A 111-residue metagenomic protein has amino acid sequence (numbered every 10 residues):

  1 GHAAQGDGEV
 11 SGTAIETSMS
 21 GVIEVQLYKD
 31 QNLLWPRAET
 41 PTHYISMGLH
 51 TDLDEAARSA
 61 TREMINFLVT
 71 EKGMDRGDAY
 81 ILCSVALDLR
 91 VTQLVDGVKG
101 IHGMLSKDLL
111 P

Functional and structural regions predicted by a protein language model:
G1-H2, Q93-V95: Short, Lys/Arg- and Gly-enriched loop/turn segments at beta-strand edges
G1-L53: Conserved mixed alpha/beta catalytic, RNA-binding, or beta-rich assembly cores of soluble enzyme, regulatory
Y28, L82, M104-S106: Generic beta-strand/beta-sheet core signal
M47-V85, R90, L94: Alpha/propeptide regions of enzymes that mature by internal proteolysis
G97-P111: Long, compositionally biased
